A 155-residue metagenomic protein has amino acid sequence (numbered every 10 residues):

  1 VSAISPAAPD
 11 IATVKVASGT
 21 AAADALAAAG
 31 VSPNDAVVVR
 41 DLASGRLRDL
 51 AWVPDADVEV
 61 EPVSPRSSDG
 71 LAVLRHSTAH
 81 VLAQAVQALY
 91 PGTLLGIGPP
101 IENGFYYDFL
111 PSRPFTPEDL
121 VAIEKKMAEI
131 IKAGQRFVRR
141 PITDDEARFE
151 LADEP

Functional and structural regions predicted by a protein language model:
V1-V14: Eukaryote-biased recognition of intrinsically disordered, low-complexity regulatory segments
G19-S32: Short amphipathic, charge-patterned alpha-helical segments
L26, A72-L89: Active/ligand-binding-proximal structured segments within catalytic/core domains that scaffold catalytic residues
A36-A51: Short acidic beta-strand-loop surface patches of small beta-rich interaction domains
A51-W52, Q87-L89, G96-P100: Replace "in large, NTP-powered and nucleic-acid-processing enzymes" with "in large, NTP-powered factors and other
D55-V60: Loop/turn positions that initiate beta-strands
P99-F109: Short, conserved phosphate-binding/catalytic loop or strand-edge motifs used in phosphoryl-/nucleotidyl-transfer
L110-P155: Non-catalytic interaction/regulatory segments
